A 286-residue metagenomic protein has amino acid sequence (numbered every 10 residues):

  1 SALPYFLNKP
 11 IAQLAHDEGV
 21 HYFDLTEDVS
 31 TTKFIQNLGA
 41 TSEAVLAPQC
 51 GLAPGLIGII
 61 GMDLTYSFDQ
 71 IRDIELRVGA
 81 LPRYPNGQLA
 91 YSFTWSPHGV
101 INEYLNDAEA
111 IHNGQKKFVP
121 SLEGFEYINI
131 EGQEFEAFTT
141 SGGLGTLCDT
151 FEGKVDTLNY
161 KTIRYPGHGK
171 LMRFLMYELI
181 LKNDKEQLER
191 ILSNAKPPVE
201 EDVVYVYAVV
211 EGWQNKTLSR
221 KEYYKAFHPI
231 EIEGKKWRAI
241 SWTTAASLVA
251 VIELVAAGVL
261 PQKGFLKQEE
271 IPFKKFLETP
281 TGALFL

Functional and structural regions predicted by a protein language model:
S1-N8: Rossmann-like NAD(P)-binding element
L3, T26-E27, C50, V78: Glycine-rich, histidine-containing beta strand-loop boundary motifs that form or position
P4, C50, W237-S241: Alpha-helix N-cap/helix-initiation motif
N8, V29-K33, L52-L56, L81-Y84: Short gly/pro/ser/thr-enriched loop/turn and capping motifs at secondary-structure boundaries
P10-Q13, D17, H21, L25-P48: Rossmann-fold NAD(P)-binding glycine/threonine-rich loop
A12, I35-N37, G61-T65, C148 (+1 more regions): Short amphipathic alpha-helical segments and helix-helix/interface helices
S42-P82: Adenosine-phosphate binding glycine-rich loop
Y66-L286: C-terminal catalytic/substrate-binding lobe primarily of soluble NAD(P)-dependent oxidoreductases
